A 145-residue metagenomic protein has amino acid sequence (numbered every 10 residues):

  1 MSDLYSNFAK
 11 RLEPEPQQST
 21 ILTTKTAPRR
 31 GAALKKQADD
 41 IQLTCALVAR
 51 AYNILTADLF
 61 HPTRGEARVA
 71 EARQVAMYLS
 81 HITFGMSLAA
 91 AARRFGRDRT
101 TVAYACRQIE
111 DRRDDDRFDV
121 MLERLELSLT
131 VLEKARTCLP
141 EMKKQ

Functional and structural regions predicted by a protein language model:
M1-A46, K144-Q145: General nucleic-acid-binding
C45, S87-L88: Helix-turn-helix DNA-binding elements, focusing on the entry/boundary residues of the two helices that contact DNA
A51-R73: Short, Lys/Arg-enriched anionic-surface-contact patches
A70-G85: Short, amphipathic alpha-helical "recognition" segments used to contact nucleic acids or chromatin
H81, A105-C106, R113: DNA major-groove recognition helix of helix-turn-helix
A89-F95: Short alpha-helical "recognition helix" segments of helix-turn-helix
T101-A103: Helix-turn-helix DNA-binding helix
R113-L132: Short Lys/Arg-enriched helix C-cap and helix-to-coil transition segments that create basic nucleic-acid-contact patches
